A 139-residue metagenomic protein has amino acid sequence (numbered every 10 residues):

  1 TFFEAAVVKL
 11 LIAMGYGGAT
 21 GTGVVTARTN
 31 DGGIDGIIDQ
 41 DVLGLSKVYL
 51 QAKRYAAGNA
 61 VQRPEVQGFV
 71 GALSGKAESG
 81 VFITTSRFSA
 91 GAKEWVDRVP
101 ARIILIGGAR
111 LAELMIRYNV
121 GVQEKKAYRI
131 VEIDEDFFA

Functional and structural regions predicted by a protein language model:
T1-A139: Mixed-charge (Asp/Glu-Lys/Arg
